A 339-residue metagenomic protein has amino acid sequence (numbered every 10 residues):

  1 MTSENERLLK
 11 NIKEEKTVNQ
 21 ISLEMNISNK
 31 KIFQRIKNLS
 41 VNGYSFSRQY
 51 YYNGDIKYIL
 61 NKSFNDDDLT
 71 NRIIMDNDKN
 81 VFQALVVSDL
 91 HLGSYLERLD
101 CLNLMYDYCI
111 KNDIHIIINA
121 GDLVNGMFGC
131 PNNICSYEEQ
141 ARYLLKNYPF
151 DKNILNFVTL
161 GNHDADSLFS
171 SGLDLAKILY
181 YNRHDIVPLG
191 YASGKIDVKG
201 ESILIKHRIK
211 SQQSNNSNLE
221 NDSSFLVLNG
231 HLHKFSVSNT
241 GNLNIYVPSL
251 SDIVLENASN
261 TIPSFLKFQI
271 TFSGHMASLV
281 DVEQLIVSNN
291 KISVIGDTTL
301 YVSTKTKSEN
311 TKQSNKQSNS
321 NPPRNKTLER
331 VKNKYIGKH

Functional and structural regions predicted by a protein language model:
M1-V86, R330, Y335-H339: Acidic, histidine-bearing metal-coordination/catalytic regions of metal-dependent phosphoesterases
N26, S202-V302, T311: Conserved beta-sheet core of the metallophosphoesterase superfamily
I73-L85, K195-L204, T240-L243: Beta-strand-turn-beta hairpins that frame and shape the catalytic cleft of phosphate-ester-processing enzymes
D76-L102: An acidic-aromatic substrate-binding cleft motif
A84-V86, I116-N119, V158, L204 (+1 more regions): Residue-level marker for buried hydrophobic side chains located in beta-strands that build the well-ordered beta-sheet
S88-H91, G121-G126, G161-D164, H207-K210 (+2 more regions): Active-site metal-binding loops of divalent metal-dependent hydrolases
L92-P188: Core catalytic region of metal-dependent phosphoesterases/phosphodiesterases, especially metallo-beta-lactamase-like
V187-D197: Short acidic low-complexity segments
